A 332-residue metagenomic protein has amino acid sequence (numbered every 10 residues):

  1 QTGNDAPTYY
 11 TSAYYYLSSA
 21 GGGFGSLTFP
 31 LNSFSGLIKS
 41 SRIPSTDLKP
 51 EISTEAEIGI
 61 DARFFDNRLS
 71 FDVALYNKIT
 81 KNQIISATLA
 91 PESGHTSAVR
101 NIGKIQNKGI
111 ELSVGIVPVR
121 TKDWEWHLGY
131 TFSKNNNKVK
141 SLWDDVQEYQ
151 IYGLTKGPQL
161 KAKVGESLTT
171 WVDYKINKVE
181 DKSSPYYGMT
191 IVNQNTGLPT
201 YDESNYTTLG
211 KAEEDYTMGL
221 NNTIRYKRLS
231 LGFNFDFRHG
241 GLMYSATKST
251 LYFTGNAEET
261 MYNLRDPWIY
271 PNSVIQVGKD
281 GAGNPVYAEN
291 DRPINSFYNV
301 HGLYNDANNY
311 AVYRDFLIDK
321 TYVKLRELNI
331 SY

Functional and structural regions predicted by a protein language model:
Q1-K163, N308, V312-Y332: Extracellular/periplasmic, surface-exposed regions of secreted and cell-surface proteins
G3-S18, R100, V119-A212, T247 (+2 more regions): Conserved small-residue
F29-F64, R68-S70, T155-F235, A282-Y332: Outer-membrane beta-barrel transmembrane strand signature
R238-G240: Short, surface-exposed beta-strand-loop junctions and turns on beta-sheet-rich folds
M243: Glycine-rich and polybasic anion-binding loops at the starts of cofactor/ligand-binding domains
